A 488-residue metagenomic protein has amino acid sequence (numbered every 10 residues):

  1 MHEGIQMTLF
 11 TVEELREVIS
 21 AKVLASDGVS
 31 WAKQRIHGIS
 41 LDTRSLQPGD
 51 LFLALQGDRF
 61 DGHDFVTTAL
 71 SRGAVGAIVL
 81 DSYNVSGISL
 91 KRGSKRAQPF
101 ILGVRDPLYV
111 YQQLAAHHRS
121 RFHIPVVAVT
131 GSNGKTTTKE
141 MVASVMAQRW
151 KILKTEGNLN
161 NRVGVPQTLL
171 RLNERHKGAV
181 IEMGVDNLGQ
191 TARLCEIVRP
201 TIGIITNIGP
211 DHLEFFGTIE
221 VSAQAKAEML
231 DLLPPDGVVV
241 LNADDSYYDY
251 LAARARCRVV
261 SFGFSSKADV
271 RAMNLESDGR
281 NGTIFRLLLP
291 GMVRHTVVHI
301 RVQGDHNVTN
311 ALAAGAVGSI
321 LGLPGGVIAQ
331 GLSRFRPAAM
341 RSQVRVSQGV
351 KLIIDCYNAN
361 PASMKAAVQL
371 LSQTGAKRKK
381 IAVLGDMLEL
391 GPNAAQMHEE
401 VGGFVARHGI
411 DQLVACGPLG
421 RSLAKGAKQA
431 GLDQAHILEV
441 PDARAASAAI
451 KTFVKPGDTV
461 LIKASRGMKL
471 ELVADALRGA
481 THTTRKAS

Functional and structural regions predicted by a protein language model:
M1-L24, S45-L51, G57, D61-D64 (+7 more regions): ATP-dependent carboxylate-amine ligase
H2-A128, T137-Q148, V163, L170 (+5 more regions): Short, basic phosphate-binding NTP loop
E13-E17, G103, P107-A243, Y247-A255 (+3 more regions): Phosphate-binding loop of NTP-binding sites
S30-I39, Y109-Q112, N160-V163, M183-L188 (+6 more regions): Short gly/ser/thr-rich secondary-structure transition/capping motifs
I78-V85, A243-Y247, F264, G417-R421: Short, polar loop motifs at secondary-structure junctions
L80, I124-T130, L153, I204-P210 (+6 more regions): Short beta-strands and strand-loop turn motifs
T138-A143, E276-T296, M340-V344: Acidic-glycine-rich active-site phosphate/pyrophosphate-binding loop
